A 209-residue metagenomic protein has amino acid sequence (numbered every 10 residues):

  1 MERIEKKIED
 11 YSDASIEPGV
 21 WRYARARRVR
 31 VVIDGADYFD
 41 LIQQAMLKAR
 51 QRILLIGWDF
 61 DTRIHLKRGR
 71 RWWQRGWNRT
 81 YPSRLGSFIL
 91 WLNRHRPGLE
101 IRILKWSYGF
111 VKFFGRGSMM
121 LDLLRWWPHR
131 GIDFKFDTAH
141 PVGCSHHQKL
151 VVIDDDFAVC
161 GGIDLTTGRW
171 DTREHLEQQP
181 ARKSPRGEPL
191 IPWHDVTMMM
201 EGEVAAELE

Functional and structural regions predicted by a protein language model:
M1-R3: Intrinsically disordered, low-structural-confidence terminal and linker regions
K7-R52, D61-E209: HKD-type phospholipase D/PLD-like phosphodiesterase module
